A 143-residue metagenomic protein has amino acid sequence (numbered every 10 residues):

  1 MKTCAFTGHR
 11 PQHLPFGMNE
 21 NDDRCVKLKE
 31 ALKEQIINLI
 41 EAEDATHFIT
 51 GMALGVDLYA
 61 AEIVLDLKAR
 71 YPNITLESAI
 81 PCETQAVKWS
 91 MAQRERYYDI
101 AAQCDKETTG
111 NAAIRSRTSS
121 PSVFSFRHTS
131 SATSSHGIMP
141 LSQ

Functional and structural regions predicted by a protein language model:
M1-Q143: Acidic/glycine-enriched connector segments
